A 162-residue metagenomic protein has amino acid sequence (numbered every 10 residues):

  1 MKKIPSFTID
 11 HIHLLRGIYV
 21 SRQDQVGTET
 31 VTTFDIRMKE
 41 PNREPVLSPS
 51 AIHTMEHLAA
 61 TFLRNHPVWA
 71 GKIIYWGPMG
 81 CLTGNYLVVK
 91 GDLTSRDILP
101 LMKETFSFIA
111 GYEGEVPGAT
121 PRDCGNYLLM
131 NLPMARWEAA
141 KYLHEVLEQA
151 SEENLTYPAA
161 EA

Functional and structural regions predicted by a protein language model:
M1-A51, M55-L63: His/Glu-rich zincin catalytic helix
K2-K3, K39, K72, K90 (+2 more regions): Context-gated lysine
P41, P45-D97: M16/MPP (pitrilysin/insulinase) zinc-metallopeptidase core fold and M16-derived inactive scaffolds
F62, T120-C124, A162: A domain-level signal for the structural core that forms small-molecule/cofactor-binding pockets and catalytic centers
G77-E148: Active-site-adjacent, His/Asp/Glu-enriched structural segments that form or flank metal-binding and acid/base networks
S151-A162: Sequence termini and other peripheral, non-core segments
